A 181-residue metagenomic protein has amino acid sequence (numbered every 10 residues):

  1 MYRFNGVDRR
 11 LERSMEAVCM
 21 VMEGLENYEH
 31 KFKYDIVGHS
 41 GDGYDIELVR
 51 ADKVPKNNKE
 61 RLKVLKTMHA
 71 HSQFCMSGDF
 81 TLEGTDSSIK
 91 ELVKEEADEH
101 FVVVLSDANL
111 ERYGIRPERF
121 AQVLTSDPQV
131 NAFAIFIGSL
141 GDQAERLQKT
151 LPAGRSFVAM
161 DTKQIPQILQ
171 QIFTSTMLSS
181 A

Functional and structural regions predicted by a protein language model:
M1-A181: Acidic, glycine-rich A-domain
